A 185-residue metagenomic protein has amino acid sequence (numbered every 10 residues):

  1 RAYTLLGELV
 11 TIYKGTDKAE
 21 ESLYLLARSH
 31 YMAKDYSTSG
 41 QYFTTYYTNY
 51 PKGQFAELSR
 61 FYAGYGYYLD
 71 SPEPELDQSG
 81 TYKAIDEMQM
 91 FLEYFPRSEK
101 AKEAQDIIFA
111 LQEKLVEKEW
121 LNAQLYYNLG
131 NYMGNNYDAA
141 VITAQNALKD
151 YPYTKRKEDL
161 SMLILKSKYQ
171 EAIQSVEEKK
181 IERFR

Functional and structural regions predicted by a protein language model:
R1-R185: Acidic, polar-rich low-complexity tracts and alpha-helical solenoid repeat scaffolds
